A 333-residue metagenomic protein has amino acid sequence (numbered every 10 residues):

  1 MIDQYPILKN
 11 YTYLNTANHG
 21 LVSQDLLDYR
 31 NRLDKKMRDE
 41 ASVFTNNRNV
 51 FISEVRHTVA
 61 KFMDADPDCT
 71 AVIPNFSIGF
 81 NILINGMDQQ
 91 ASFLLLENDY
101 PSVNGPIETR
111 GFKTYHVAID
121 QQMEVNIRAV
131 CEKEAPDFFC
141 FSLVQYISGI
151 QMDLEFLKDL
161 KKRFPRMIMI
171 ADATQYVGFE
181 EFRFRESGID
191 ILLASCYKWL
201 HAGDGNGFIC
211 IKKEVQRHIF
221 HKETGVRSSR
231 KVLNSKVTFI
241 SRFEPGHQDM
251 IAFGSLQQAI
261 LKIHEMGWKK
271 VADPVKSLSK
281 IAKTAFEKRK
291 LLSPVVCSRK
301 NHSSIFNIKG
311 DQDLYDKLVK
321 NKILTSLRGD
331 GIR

Functional and structural regions predicted by a protein language model:
M1-R333: Pyridoxal 5′-phosphate
